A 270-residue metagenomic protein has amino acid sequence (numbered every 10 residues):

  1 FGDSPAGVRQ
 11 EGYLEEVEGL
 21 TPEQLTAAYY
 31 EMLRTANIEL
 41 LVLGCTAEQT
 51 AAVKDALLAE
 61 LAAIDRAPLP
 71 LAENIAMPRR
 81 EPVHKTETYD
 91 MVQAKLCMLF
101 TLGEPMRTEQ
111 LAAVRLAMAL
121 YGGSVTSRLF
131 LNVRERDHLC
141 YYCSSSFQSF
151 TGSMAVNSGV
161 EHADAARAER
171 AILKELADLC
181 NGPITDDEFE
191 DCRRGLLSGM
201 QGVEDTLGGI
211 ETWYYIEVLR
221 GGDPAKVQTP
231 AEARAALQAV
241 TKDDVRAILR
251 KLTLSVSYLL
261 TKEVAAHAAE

Functional and structural regions predicted by a protein language model:
F1-L69, E104-P105, A113, E135-E270: Charge-rich, well-structured scaffold segments of protease-associated domains
N37, R66-S127, L260-E263: His/Glu-based metal-binding/catalytic segments typifying zinc-dependent metallopeptidases
L120-H138, F150: M16/MPP (pitrilysin/insulinase) zinc-metallopeptidase core fold and M16-derived inactive scaffolds
